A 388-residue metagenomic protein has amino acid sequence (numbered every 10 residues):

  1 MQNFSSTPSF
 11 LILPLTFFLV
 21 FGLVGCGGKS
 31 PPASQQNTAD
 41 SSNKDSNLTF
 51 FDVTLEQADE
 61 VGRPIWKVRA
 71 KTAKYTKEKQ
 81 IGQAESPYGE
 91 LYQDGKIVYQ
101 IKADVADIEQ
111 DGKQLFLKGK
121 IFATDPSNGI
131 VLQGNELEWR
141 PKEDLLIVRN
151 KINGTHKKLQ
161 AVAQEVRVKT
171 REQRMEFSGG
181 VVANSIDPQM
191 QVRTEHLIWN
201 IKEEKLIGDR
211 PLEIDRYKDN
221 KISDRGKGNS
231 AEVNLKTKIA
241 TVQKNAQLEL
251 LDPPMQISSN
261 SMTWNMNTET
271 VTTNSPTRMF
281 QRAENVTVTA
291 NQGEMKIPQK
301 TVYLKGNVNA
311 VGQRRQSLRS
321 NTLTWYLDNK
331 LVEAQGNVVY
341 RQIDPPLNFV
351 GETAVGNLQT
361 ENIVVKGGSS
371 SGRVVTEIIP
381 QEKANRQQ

Functional and structural regions predicted by a protein language model:
M1-Q388: Mature-chain termini and adjacent capping regions
